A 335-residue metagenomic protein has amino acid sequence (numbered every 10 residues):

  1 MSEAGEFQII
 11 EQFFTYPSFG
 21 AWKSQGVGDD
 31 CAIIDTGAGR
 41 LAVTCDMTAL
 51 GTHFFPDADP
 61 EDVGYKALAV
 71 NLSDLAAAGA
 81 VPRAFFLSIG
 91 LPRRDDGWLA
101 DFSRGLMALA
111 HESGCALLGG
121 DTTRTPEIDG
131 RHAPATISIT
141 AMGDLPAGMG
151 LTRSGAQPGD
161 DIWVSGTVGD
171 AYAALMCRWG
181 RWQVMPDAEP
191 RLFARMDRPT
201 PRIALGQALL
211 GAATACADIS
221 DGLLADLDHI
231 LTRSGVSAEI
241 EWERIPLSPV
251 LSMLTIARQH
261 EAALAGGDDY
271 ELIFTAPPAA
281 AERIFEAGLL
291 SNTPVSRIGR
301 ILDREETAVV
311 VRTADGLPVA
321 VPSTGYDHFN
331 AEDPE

Functional and structural regions predicted by a protein language model:
M1-D59, L87, L109, G114-C115 (+1 more regions): Extreme N-terminal cap/leader segments of soluble proteins
S2-T15, D59, P92-L118, R124-I137 (+3 more regions): Glycine-/charge-enriched secondary-structure boundary and capping motifs
A21-W22, C31-A32, M107, D121-R131 (+6 more regions): A generic local secondary-structure boundary/capping motif
G39, P146-L151, E282: Short helix-loop capping/hinge motifs at secondary-structure junctions, enriched in acidic/polar residues
A42-C45, M149-G206: Short, acidic (Asp/Glu-rich) active-site segment that either coordinates a divalent metal cofactor
D46-A78: Active-site cofactor/substrate anionic-group-binding motifs, chiefly glycine- and Lys/Arg-rich phosphate-binding loops
G79-L87, L118-D121: Short beta-strand segments at enzyme active-site cores
